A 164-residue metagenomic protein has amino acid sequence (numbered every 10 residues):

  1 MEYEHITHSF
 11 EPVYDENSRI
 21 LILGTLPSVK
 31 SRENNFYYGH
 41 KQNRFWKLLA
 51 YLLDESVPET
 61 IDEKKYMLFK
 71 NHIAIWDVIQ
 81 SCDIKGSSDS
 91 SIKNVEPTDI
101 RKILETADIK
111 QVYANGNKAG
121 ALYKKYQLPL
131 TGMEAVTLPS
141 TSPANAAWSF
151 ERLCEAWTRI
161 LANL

Functional and structural regions predicted by a protein language model:
M1-R19, K41, S88-P97, R101 (+1 more regions): C-terminal capping/extension of enzyme domains
R19-T25: Short, hydrophobic/glycine-enriched beta-strand segments
T25, V78-Q80, S140: Short loop/turn segments at strand-loop or loop-helix junctions that form parts of catalytic or ligand-binding pockets
V29-R32, D83-G86, G120-Y123, P143-A147: Short catalytic/ligand-binding loop motif for oxyanion handling, primarily in non-cytosolic enzymes, centered on
K30-S91: Short, surface-exposed acidic-centric catalytic microdomains
R44, K118-A121: Short alpha-helical
K70-K118: Internal catalytic-core helix/loop-beta-alpha segment that presents or stabilizes conserved functional determinants
